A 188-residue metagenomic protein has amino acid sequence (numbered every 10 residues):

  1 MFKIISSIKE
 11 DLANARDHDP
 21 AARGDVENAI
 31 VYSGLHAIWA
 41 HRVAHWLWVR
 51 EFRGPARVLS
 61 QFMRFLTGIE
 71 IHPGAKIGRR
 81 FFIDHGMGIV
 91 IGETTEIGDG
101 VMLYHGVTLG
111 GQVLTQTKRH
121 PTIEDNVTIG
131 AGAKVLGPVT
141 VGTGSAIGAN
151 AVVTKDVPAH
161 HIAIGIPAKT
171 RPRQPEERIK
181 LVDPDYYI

Functional and structural regions predicted by a protein language model:
M1-T67, R178-I188: Terminal amphipathic alpha-helical/low-complexity segments used for targeting or macromolecular assembly
V26, I30, Q61-F62, T95 (+3 more regions): Residue-level signal for alpha-helical context at structural boundaries
I30, G34, W39-R42, A75 (+4 more regions): Solvent-exposed, flexible loop/coil residues
T67, H72-P73, G78-R79, D84-E93 (+10 more regions): Left-handed beta-helix
H161, P167-L181: Conserved beta-strand-loop-alpha-helix hinge in the C-terminal portion of ABC ATPase nucleotide-binding domains
